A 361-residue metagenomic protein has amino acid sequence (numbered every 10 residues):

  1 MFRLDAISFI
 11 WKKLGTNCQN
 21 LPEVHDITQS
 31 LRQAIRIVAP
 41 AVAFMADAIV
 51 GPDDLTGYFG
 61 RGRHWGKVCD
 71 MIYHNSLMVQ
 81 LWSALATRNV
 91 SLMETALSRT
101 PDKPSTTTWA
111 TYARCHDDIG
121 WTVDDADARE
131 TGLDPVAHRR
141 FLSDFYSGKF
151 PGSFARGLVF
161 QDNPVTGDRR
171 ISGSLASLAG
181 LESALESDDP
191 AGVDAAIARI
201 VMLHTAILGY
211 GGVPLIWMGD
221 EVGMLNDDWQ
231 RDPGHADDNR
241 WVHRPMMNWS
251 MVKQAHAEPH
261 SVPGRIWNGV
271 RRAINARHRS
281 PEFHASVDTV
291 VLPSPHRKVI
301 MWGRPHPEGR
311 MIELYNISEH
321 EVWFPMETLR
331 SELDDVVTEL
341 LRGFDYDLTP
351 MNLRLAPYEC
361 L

Functional and structural regions predicted by a protein language model:
M1-L361: Active-site and adjacent substrate-binding regions of carbohydrate-active enzymes
